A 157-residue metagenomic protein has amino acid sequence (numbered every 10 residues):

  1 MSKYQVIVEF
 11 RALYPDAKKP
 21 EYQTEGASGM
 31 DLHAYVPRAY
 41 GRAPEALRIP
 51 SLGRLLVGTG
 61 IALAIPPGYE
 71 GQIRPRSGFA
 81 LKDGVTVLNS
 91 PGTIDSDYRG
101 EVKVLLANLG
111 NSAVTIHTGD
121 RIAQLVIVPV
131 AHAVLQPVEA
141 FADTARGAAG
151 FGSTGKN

Functional and structural regions predicted by a protein language model:
M1-N157: DUTPase catalytic domain/fold
